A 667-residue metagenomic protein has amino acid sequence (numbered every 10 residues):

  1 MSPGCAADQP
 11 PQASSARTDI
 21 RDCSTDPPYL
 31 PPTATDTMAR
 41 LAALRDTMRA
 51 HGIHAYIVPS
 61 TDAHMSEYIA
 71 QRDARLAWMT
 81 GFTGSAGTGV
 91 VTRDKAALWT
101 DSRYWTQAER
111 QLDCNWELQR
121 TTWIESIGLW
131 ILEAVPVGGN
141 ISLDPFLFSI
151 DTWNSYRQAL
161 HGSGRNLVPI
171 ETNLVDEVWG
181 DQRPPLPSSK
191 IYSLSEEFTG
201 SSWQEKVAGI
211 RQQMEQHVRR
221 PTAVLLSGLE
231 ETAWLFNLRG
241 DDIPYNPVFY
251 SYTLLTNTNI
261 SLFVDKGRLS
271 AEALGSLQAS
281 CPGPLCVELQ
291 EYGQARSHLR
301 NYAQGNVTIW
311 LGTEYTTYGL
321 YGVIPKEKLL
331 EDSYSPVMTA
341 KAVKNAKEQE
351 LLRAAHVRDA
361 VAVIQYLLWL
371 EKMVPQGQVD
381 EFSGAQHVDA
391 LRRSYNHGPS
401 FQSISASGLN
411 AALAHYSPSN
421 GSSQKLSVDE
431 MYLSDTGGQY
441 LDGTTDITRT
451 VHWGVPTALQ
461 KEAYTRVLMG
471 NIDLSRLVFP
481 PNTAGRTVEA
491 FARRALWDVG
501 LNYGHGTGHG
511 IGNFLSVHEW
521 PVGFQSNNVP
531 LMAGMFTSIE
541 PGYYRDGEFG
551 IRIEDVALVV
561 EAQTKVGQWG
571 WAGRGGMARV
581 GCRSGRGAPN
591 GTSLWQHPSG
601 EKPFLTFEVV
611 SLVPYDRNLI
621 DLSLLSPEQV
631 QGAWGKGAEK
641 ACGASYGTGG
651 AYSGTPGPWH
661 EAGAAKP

Functional and structural regions predicted by a protein language model:
S2-P667: Active-site neighborhoods and metal-handling regions in enzymes and metal-associated proteins
